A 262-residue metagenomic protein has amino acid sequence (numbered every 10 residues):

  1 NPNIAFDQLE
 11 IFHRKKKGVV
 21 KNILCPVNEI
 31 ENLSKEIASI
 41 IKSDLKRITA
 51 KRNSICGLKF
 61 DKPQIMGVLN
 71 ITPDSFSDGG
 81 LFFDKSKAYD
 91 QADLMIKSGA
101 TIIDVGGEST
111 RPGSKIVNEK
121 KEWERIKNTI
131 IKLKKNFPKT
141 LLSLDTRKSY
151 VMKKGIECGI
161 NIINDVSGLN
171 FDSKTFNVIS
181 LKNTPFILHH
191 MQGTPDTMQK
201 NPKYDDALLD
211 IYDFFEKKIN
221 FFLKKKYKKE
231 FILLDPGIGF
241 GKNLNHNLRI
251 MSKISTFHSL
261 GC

Functional and structural regions predicted by a protein language model:
N1-I55: N-terminal accessory interaction module
K35-A50, F76-I96, K121-E124, G168-S173 (+2 more regions): Glycine-rich anion/phosphate-binding loops
D61-I65, N136-D145, N161-I162, K229 (+1 more regions): Short beta-strand/loop segments at the ligand-binding rim of alpha/beta enzyme cores
I65, I71-S75, T110-G113, C158 (+1 more regions): Conserved anion-binding
L69, M95, G99, I103 (+4 more regions): Conserved, mostly hydrophobic/aromatic
F76-S77, T101-N128, I238, K242-N243: Glycine-rich, proline-tolerant flexible connector loops at the mouths of alpha/beta enzymes
K115-L144, Y150-K153, L181-M191, M251-C262: Alpha-helix-loop-beta-strand connector modules within alpha/beta enzyme cores
E122, K139-K148, G159-D172, A207-F214: Catalytic beta/alpha-barrel core
